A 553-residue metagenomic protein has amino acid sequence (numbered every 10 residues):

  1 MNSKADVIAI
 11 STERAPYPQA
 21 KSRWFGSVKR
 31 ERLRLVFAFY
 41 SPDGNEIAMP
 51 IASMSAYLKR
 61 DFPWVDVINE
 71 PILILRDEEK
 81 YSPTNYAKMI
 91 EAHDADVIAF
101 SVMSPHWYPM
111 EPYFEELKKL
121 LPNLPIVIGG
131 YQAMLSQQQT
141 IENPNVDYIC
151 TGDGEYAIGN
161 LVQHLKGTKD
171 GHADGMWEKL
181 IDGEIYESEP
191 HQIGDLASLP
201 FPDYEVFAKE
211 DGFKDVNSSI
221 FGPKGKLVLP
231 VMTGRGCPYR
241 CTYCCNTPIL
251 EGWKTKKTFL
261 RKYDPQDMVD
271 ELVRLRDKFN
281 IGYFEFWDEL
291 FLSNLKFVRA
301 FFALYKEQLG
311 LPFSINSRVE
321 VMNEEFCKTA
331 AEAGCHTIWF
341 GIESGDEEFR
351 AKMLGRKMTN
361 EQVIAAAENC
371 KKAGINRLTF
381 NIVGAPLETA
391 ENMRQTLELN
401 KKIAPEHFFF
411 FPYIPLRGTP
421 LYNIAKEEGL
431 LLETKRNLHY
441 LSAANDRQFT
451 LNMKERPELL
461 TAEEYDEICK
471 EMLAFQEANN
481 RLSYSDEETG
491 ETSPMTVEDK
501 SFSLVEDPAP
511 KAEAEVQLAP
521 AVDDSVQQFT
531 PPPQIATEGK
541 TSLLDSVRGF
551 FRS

Functional and structural regions predicted by a protein language model:
N2-N45, A173, W177-I181, I185 (+3 more regions): C-terminal accessory regions of radical SAM enzymes
N2-V269, K278, E515: Acidic, low-complexity intrinsically disordered segments
L35, V67, I126, A173-D174 (+5 more regions): Hydrophobic/aromatic residues located in beta-strands of well-ordered beta-sheets within soluble catalytic
N45, L75-K80, Y108, F291-K296 (+3 more regions): Acidic-and-aromatic substrate-binding clefts and catalytic sites of carbohydrate-active enzymes
D77, R318, G345-G355, A367-N392 (+2 more regions): Conserved strand-turn element in the central/C-terminal portion of the radical SAM core barrel that lines
Q139-E142, F326, L387-K401: Catalytic cores of alpha/beta
A197, Y204-F380, E398: Radical SAM [4Fe-4S] cluster-binding motif and immediate context
